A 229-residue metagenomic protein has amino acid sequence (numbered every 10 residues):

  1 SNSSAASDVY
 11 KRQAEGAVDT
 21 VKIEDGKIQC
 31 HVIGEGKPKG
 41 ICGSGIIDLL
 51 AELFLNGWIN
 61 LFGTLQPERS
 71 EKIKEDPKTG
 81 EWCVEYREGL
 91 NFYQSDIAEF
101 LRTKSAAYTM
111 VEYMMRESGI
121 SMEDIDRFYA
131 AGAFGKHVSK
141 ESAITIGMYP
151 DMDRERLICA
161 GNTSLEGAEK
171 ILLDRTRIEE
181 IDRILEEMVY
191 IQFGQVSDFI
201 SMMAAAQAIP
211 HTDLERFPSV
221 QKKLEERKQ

Functional and structural regions predicted by a protein language model:
S1-A6, Y10: Single conserved hydrophobic/aromatic residue that forms the stacking wall/gate of nucleotide- or nucleobase-binding
D8, V32-G40, Y93-K104, R154-N162: Hydrophobic alpha-helical scaffolding
R12-E71, I181-G194: A short helix-loop
V21, L49-N60, M110, M114-E117 (+2 more regions): Change "in soluble alpha/beta enzymes" to "in soluble alpha/beta proteins
I47-T103: Gly/charged contiguous loops adjacent to phosphate- or pyrophosphate-bearing nucleotide/cofactor binding elements
L101-E123: Phosphate/ATP-binding catalytic cores across multiple sugar-kinase/actin-like superfamilies, primarily ASKHA
I120-I184: Catalytic phosphate/nucleotide-handling subdomain of diverse soluble enzymes
K170-Q229: Acidic, glycine/GT-rich loop-and beta-edge segments that sit at the periphery of enzyme/chaperone cores
